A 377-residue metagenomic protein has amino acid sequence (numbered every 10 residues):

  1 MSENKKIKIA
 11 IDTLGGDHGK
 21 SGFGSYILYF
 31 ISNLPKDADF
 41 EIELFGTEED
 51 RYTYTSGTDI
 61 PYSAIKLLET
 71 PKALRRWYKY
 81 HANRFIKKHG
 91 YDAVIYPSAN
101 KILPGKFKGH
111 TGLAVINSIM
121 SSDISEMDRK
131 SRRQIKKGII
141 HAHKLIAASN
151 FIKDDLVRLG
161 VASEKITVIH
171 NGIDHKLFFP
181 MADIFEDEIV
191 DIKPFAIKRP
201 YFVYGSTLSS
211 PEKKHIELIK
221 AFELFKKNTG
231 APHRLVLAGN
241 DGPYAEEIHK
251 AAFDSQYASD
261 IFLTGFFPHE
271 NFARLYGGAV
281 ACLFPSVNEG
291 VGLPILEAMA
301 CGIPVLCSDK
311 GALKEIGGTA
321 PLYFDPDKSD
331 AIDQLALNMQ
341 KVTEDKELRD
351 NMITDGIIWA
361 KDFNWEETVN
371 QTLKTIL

Functional and structural regions predicted by a protein language model:
S2-L377: Carbohydrate transferase catalytic cores enriched for Leloir-type hexosyltransferases
